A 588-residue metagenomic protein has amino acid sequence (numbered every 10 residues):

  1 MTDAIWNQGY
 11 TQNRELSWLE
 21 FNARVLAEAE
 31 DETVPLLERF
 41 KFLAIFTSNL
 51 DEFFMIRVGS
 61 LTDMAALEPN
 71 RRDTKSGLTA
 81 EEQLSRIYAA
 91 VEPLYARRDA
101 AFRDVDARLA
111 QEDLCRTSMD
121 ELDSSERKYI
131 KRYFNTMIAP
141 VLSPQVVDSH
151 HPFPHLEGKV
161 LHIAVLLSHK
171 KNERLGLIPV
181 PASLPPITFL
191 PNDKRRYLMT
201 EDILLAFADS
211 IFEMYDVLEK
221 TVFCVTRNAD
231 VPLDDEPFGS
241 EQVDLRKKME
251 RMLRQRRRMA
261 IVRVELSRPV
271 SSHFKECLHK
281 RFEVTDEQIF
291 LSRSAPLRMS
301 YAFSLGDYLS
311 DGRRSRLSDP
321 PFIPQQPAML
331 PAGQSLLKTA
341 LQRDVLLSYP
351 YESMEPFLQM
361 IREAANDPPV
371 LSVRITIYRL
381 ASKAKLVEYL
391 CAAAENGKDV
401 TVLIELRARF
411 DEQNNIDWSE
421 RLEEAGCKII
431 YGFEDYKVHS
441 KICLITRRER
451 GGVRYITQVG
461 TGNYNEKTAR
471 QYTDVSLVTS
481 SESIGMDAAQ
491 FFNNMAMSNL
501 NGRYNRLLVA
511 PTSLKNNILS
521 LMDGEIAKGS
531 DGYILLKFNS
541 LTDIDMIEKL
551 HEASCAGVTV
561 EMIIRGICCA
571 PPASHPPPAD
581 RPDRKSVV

Functional and structural regions predicted by a protein language model:
M1-I534, E552-A556, C568-V588: N-terminal localization/anchoring segments of enzymes in phospholipid and broader phosphate metabolism
N539: Cofactor-pocket helix-loop regions in the catalytic cores of large enzyme subunits
I544: Active-site glycine- and acidic-residue-rich loops that bind and position anionic ligands or nucleotide-like cofactors
T559-I563: Hydrophobic alpha/beta core scaffold segments
